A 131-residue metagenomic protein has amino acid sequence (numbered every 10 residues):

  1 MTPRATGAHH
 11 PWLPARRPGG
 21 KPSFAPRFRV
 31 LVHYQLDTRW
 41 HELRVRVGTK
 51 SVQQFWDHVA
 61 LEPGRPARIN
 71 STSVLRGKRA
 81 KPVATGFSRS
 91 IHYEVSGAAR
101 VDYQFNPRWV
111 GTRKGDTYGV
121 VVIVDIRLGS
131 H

Functional and structural regions predicted by a protein language model:
M1-A99, N106-H131: Basic, Lys/Arg-enriched alpha-helical interface segments
